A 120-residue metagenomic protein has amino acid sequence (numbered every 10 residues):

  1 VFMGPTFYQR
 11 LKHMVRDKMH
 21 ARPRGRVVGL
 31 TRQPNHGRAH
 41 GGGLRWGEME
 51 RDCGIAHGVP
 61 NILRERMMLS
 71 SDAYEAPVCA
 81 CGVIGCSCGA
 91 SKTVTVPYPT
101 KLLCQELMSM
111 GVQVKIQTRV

Functional and structural regions predicted by a protein language model:
V1-V120: Long insertion/accessory domains within large nucleic-acid-processing enzymes
